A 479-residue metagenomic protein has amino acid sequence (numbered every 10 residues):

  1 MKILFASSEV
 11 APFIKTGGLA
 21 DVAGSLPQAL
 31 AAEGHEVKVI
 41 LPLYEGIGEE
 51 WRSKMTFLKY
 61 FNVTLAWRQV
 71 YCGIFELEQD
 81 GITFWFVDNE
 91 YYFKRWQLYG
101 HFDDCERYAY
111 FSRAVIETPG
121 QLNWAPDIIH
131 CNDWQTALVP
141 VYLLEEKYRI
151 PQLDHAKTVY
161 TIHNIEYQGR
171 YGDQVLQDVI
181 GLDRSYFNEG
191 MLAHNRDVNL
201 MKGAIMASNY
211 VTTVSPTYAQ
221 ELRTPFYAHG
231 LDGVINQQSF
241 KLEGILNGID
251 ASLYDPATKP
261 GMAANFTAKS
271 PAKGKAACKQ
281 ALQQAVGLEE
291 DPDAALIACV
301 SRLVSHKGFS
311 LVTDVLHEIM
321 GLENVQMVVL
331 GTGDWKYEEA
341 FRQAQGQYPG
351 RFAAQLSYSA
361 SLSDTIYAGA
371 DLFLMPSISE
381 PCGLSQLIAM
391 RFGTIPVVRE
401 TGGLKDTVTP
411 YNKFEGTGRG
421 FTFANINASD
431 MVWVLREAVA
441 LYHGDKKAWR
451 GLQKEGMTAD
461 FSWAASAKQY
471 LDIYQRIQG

Functional and structural regions predicted by a protein language model:
M1-G479: Catalytic cores of nucleotide-sugar-dependent glycosyltransferases that transfer UDP/GDP/TDP-activated
